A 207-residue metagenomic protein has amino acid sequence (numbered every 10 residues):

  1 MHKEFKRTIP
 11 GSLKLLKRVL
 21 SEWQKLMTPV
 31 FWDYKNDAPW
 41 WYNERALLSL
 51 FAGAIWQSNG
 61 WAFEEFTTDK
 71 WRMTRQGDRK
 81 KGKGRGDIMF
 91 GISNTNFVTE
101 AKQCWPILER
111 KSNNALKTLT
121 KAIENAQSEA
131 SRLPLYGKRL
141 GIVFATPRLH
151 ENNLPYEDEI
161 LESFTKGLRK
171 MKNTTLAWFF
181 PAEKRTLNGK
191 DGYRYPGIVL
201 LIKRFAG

Functional and structural regions predicted by a protein language model:
M1-Q57: Interdomain/boundary linker segments immediately adjacent to catalytic/signaling cores
V19, W23-M27, F51-I55, N59 (+3 more regions): Hydrophobic, Leu/Ile/Phe/Ala-enriched alpha-helical segments that form helix-helix packing faces
K25-L26, N96-V98, L140-I142: Glycine-rich, often proline-containing surface loops adjacent to acidic residues and nearby aromatics that form
D33-D37, W71-R75, C104-A115: Surface-exposed cleft-lining segments at the edges of enzyme active sites
W56-K81, D87-G91: A short acidic/basic microdomain associated with nuclease active sites
D87-E109: Conserved catalytic cores of phosphodiester-cleaving nucleases, focusing on short active-site segments
A101-E162: Catalytic cores of nucleic-acid endonucleases
G137-G207: Glycine-rich, aromatic-bearing surface loops/beta-hairpins
